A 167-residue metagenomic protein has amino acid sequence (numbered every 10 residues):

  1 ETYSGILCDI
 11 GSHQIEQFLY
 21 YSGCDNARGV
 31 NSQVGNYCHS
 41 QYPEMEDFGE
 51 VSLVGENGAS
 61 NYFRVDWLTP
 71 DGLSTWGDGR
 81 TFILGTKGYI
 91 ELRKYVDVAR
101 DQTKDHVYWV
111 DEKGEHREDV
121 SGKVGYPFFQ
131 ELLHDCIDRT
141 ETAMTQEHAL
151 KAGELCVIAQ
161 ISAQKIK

Functional and structural regions predicted by a protein language model:
E1-P43, I166: Predominantly a Rossmann-like dinucleotide-binding segment in NAD(P)-dependent oxidoreductases
Y3-I6, Y37-C38, H116-V120, T140-T142: Active-site rim elements
Q14-Q17, F128-L132: Hydrophobic alpha-helical segments typical of transmembrane helices and their membrane-interface/capping positions
Q41-E46, E56-F128, T145: NAD(P)-dinucleotide binding in Rossmann-like oxidoreductases
V51-L53: Short beta-strand scaffold segments in enzyme catalytic cores
E56, E131-K167: C-terminal helix-rich "cap/oligomerization" subdomain common to oxidoreductases
